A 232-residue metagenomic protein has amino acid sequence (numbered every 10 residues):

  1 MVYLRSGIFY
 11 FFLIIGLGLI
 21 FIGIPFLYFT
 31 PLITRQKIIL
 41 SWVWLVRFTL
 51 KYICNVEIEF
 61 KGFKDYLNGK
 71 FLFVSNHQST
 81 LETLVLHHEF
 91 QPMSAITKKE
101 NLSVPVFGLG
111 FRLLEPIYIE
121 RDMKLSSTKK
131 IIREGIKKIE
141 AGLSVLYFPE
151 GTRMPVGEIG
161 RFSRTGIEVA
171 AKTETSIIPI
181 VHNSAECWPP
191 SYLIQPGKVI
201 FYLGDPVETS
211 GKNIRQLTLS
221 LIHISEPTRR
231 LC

Functional and structural regions predicted by a protein language model:
M1-E57: N-terminal membrane-anchoring alpha-helices
I24-L40, K51-C54, L67-K124: Catalytic core of membrane glycerolipid acyltransferases/transacylases, capturing the structured, soluble-facing
Y52-K61, T128-K129, N183-A185: Short gly/ser/thr-rich secondary-structure transition/capping motifs
K70-L72, G142-F148: Residue-level preference for the first positions of well-ordered beta-strands
H77-S79, E150-M154: Short glycine-rich anion-binding loops that position phosphate/pyrophosphate groups of nucleotides and phosphorylated
F107-L109, L143-L146, P155-Q216: A cross-family acyltransferase "interaction/gating" segment
I131-G135: Anionic-ligand binding region
I222-C232: Single conserved hydrophobic/aromatic residue that forms the stacking wall/gate of nucleotide- or nucleobase-binding
